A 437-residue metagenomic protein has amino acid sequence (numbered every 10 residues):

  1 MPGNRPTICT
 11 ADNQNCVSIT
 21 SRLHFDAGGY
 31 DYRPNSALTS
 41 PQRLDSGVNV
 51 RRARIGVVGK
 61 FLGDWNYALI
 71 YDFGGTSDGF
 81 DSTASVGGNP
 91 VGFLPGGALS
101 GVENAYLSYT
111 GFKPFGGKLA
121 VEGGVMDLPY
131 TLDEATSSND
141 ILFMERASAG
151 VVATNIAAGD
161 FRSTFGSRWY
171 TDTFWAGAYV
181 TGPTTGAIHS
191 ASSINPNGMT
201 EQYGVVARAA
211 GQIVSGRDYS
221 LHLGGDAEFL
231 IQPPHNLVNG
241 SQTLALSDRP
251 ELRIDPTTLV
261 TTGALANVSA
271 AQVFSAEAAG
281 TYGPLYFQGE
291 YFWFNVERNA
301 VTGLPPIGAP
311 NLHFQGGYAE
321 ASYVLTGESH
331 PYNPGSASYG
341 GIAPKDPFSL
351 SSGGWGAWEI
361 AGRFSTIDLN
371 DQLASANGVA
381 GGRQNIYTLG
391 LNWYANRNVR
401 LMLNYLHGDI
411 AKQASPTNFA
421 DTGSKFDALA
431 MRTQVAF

Functional and structural regions predicted by a protein language model:
N4-P233, H313-G353, A357-Q372: Outer membrane beta-barrel
Q42, P90-P95, Y109, A227 (+1 more regions): Outer-membrane beta-barrel pore domains
